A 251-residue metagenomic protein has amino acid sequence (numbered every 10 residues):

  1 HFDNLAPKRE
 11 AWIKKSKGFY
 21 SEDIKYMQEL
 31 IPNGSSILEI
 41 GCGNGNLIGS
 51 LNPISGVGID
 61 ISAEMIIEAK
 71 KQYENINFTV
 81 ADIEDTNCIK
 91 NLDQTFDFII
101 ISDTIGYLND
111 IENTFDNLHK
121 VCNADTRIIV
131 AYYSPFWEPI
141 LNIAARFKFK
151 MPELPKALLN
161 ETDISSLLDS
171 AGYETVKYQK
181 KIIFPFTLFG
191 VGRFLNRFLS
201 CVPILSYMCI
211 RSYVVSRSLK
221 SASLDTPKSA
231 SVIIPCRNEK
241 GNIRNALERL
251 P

Functional and structural regions predicted by a protein language model:
H1-P32, N46, F189, N242: Conserved class I S-adenosyl-L-methionine
G43-D85: Class I SAM-dependent methyltransferase SAM/SAH-binding core
I100: A conserved beta-strand element that flanks and buttresses the S-adenosyl-L-methionine
E112-A124: A short glycine-rich, Lys/Arg-flanked "PGG" loop and its adjoining helix->strand segment in the class I
I129-M151: Conserved class I S-adenosyl-L-methionine
R146-D163: Acceptor-substrate binding/catalytic loop of class I
K228-S231: Cell-envelope/extracellular polymer assembly enzymes that use nucleotide-activated donors
E239-P251: Short, well-formed alpha-helical segments that are part of the catalytic scaffolds of diverse glycosyltransferases
